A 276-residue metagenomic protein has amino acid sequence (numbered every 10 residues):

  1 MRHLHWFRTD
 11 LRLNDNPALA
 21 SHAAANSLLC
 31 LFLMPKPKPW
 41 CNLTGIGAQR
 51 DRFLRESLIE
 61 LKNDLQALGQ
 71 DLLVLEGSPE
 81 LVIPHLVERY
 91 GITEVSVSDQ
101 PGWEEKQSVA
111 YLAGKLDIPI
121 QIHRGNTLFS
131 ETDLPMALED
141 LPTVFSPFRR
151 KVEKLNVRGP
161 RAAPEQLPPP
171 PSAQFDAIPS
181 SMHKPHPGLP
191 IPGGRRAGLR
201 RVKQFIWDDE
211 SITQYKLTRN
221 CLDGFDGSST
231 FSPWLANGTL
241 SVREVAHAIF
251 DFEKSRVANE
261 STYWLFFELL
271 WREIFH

Functional and structural regions predicted by a protein language model:
M1-P160: Trp/Phe/Arg-rich N-terminal binding region typifying the photolyase-homology
E139-H276: Glycine/tryptophan-enriched, flexible segments
